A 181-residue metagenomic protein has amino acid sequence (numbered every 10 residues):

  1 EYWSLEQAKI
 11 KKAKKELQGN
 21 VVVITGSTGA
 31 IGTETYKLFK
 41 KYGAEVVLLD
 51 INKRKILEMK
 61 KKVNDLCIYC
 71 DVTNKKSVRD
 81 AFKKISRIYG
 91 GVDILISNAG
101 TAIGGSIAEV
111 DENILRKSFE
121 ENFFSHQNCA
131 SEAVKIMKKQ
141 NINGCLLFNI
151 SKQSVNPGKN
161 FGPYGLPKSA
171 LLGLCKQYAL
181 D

Functional and structural regions predicted by a protein language model:
T25, V92-G100, N122, F148: Rossmann-fold scaffold of SDR-type NAD(P)-dependent oxidoreductases
T28-G29: Conserved glycine-rich cofactor-binding loop
R79, A102-R116, K135, N160-P163: Conserved mid-core segment of classical short-chain dehydrogenase/reductases
T101, A108-N128, L147, L171: Catalytic Tyr-X3-Lys loop
S125, S154-P157, G162-A170, Y178: The catalytic Tyr-X3-Lys active-site helix of short-chain dehydrogenase/reductase
A130, P167, C175: Active-site helix of classical SDR
K135, L180-D181: Alpha-helical segment proximal to the catalytic Tyr-Lys
S151: Residue(s) in the substrate-gating loop at a strand-loop-helix junction that position the organic substrate next
